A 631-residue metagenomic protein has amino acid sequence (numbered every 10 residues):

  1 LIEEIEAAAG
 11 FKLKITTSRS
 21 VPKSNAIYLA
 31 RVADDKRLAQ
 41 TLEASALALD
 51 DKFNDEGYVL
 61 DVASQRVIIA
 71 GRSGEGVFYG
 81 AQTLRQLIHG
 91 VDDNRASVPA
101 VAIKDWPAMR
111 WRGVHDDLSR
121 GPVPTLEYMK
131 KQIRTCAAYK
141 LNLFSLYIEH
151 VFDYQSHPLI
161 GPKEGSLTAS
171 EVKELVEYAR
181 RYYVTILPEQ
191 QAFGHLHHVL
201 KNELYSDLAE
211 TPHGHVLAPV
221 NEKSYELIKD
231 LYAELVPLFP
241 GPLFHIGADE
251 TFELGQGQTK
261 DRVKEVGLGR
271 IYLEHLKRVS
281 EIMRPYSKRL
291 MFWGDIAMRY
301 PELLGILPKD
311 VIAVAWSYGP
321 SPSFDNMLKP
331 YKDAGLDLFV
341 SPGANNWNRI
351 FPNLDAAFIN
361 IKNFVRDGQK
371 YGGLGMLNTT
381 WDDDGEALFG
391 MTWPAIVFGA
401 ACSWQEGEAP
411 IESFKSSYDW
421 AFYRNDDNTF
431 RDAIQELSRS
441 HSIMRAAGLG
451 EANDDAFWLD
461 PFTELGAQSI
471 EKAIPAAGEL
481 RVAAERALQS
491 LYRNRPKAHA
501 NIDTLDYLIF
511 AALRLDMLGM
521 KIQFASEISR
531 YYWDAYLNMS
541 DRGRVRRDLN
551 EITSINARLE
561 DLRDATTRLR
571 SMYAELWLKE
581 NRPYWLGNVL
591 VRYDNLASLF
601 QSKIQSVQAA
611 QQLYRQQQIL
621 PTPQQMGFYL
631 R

Functional and structural regions predicted by a protein language model:
L1-W111, N363, E386: Contiguous, structured surface segment used for ligand recognition
R19-N25, D153-Q155, L159-G161, P301 (+1 more regions): Beta-rich nucleic-acid/ligand-interaction surfaces
P22-K23, D50-E56, L60, H89 (+6 more regions): Substrate-binding groove of N-acetylhexosamine-processing glycoside hydrolases
L29-V32, G71-R72, E149, E189-Q191 (+5 more regions): Active-site-proximal beta-strand/loop segments in catalytic clefts of secreted hydrolases
A81, L126-K130, F324-D325, F358: Conserved strand-to-helix beginnings and helix N-cap segments that scaffold or border functional pockets
T83-M109, A137-S145, H195, P242 (+1 more regions): Conserved oxyanion/phosphate-binding beta-strand-loop segments in alpha/beta enzyme cores
A100-S119, F339-W347: N-terminal small/glycine-rich loop or linker at the start of catalytic domains across soluble metabolic enzymes
M109-G294, G305-I306, I312, G368: Substrate-binding cleft of carbohydrate-active enzyme catalytic domains
